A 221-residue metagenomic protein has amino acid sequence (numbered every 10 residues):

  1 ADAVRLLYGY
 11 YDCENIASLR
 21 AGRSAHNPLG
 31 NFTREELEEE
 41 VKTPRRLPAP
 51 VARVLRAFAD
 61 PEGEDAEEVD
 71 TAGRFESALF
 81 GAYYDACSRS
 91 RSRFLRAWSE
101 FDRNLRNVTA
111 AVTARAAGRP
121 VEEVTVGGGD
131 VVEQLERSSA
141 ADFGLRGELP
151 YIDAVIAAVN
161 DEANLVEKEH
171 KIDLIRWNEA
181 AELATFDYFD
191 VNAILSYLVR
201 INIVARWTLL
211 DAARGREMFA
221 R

Functional and structural regions predicted by a protein language model:
A1-R221: Extended alpha-helical surfaces
